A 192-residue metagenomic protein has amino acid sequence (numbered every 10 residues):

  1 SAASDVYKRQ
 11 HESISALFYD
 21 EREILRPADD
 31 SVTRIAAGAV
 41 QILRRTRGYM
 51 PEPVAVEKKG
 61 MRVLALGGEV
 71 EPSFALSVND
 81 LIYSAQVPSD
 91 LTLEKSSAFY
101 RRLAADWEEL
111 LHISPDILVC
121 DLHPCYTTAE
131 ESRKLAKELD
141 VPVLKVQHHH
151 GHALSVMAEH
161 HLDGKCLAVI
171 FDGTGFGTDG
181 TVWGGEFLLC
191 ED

Functional and structural regions predicted by a protein language model:
A2-Y7: Short, small-residue-biased leader/transition segments that mark boundaries at the very start of proteins
I24-R26, C125-T127, Q147-S155: Short acidic loop-to-helix transition motifs that present clustered carboxylates
D30-R34, P72-S77, G175-T178, G185-L189: Short beta-strand scaffold segments in enzyme catalytic cores
V63-A65, V119, C166-I170: Short glycine-aspartate micro-motif
L76-T92, L111-I113: Gly-rich Lys/Arg/Thr-decorated short loops/hinges at beta-loop-alpha junctions or inter-strand turns that position
K95-E108: Short, well-ordered amphipathic alpha-helical segments that serve as non-catalytic structural scaffolds within diverse
H112-C125, V143-L144: Short glycine-rich phosphate-binding loop at a beta-alpha junction
M157-D192: Active-site histidine-anchored catalytic micro-motif
